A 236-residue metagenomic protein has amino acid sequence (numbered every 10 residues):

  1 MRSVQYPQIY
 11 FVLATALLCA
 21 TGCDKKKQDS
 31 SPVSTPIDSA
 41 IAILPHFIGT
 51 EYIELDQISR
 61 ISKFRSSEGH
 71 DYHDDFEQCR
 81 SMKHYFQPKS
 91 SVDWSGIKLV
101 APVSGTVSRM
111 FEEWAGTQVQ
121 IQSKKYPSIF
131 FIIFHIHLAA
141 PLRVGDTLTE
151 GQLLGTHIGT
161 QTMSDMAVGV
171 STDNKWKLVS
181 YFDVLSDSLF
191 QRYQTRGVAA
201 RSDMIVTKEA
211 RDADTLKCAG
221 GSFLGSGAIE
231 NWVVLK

Functional and structural regions predicted by a protein language model:
R2-Y10: Bacterial N-terminal signal peptides that target proteins for export
Y10-L17: Sec-dependent N-terminal signal peptides
C19-G22: C-terminal motif of bacterial Sec signal peptides marking the signal peptidase cleavage site
D24-K26: Bacterial signal peptide processing site
Q28-Q118, T149-E150, A200-K236: Surface-exposed, glycine-biased beta-strand/turn segments
F76-D93, K125, F131-H137, T162-V184: Small beta-barrel nucleic-acid-binding modules, principally OB-folds
G96, A101-P141, S164-A167: Zn2+-dependent peptidoglycan hydrolase active-site motif and core
D146-K236: Conserved, short, structured surface segments that act as functional micro-motifs
